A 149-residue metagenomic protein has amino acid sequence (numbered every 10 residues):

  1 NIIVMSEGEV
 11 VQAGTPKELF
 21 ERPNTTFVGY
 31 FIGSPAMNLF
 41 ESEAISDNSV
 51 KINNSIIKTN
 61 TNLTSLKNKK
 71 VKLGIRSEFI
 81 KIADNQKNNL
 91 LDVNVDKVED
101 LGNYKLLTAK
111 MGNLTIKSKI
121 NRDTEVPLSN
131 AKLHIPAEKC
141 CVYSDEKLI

Functional and structural regions predicted by a protein language model:
N1, A13-G14, R22: Short, glycine/charged-rich "phosphate-handling" switch motifs in NTP-dependent and phosphotransfer domains
N1, L19, V98-L101: Beta-strand-rich soluble domains of envelope-associated proteins, predominantly from Gram-negative bacteria
V4-M5, I75: Catalytic metal- and UDP-sugar-binding loop of GT-A-like glycosyltransferases, i.e., residues flanking the conserved
K17-E21, G29: Short acidic-hydrophobic catalytic motif
I32: A small-molecule sensor/coupling module
P35-L39, I45-I149: Non-catalytic connector elements of ABC transporters
